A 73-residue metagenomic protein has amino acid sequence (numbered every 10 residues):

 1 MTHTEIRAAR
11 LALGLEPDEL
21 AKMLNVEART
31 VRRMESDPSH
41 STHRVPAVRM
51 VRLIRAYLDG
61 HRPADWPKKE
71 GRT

Functional and structural regions predicted by a protein language model:
M1-A12: A short, Lys/Arg-rich alpha-helix, primarily the initiator
I6, L20-A21, V31-M34: Conserved hydrophobic/aromatic packing and binding residues within compact polymer-binding modules
P17-D18, A28: The DNA-contacting recognition helix of HTH DNA-binding domains and analogous helical DNA-recognition elements
N25-H43: Recognition helix of helix-turn-helix/homeodomain-like DNA-binding domains that insert into the DNA major groove
P38-R55: Short, basic-rich loop-to-helix N-cap that marks the start of a DNA-contacting helix
S39-H40, A56-T73: Short, charged recognition helix plus adjacent turn of helix-turn-helix-like nucleic-acid-binding domains
